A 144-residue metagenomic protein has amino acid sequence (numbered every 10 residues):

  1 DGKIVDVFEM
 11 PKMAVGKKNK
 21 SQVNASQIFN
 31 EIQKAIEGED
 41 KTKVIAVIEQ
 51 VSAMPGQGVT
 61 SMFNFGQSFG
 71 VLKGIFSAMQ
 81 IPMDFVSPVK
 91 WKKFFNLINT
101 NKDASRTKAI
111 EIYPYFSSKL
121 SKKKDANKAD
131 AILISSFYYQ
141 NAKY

Functional and structural regions predicted by a protein language model:
D1-Y144: Phosphate- and other anionic-substrate recognition elements at nucleic-acid/protein interfaces
